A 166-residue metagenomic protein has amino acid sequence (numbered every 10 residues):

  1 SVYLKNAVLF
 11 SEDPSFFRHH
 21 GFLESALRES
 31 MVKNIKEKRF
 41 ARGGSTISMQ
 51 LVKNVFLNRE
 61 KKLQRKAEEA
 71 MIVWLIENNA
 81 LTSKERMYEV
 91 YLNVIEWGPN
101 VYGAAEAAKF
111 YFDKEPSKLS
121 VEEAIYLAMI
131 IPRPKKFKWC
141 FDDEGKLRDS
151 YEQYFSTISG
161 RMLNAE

Functional and structural regions predicted by a protein language model:
S1-A165: Peptidoglycan glycan-strand catalytic modules in the bacterial/periplasmic cell-wall system
